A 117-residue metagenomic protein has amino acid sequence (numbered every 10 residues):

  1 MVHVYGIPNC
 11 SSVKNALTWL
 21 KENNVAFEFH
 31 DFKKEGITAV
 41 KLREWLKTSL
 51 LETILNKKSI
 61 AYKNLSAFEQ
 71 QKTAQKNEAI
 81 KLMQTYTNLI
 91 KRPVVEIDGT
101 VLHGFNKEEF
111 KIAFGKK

Functional and structural regions predicted by a protein language model:
M1-N23, F27-F32: Local sequence-structure signature of Cys/Sec-based thiol-disulfide redox active-site neighborhoods
F32-A113, K117: Thiol/selenol-based redox catalytic cores and closely related redox-interacting motifs
